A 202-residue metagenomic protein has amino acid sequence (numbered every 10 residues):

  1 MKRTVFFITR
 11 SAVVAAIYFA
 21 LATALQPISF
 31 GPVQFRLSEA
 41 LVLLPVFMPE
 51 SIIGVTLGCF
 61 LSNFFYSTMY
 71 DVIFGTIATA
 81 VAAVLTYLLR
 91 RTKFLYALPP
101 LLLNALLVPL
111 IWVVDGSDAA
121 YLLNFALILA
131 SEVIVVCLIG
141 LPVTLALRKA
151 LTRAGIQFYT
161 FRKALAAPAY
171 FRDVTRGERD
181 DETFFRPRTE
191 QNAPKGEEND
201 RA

Functional and structural regions predicted by a protein language model:
M1-I53: Hydrophobic transmembrane alpha-helices
M1-T4, T56, D118, L122: Juxtamembrane loop-helix boundary motifs flanking transmembrane segments in multi-pass membrane proteins
Y18, V55-N63: Small-polar-interrupted transmembrane alpha-helices in polytopic inner-membrane proteins
P27-P32, F60-R188, N199-D200: Membrane-embedded alpha-helical hairpins and interfacial helices in multi-pass inner-membrane proteins
